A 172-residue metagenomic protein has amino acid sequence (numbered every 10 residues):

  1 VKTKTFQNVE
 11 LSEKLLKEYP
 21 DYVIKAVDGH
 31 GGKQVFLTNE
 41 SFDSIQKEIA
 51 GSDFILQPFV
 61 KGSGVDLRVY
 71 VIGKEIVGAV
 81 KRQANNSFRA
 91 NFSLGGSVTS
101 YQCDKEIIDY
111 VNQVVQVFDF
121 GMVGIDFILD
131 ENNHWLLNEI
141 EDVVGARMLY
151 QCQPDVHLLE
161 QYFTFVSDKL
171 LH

Functional and structural regions predicted by a protein language model:
V1-Q34: A conserved helix-loop-beta module that forms one wall/lid of the active-site cleft in ATP-utilizing catalytic domains
T5, V71-I72, L129: Generic beta-strand structural signal
V9-E10, V27, Q57-V60, D126-I128: Short, solvent-exposed loop/turn elements at beta->coil junctions and helix N-caps that rim active or binding pockets
K14, F42-I45, H134: Short, conserved charged micro-motifs
P20, D28-F118: Phosphate-binding site of ATP-dependent enzymes
Y22, I55, V77-G78, V123 (+1 more regions): Protein kinase-like catalytic core scaffold
Q102, L129-H172: C-terminal active-site "lid" helix and adjoining low-complexity regulatory extension at the edge of ATP-using catalytic
F120-E131: A short glycine-rich, hydrophobically flanked beta-strand micro-motif that places a catalytic Asp/Glu for divalent metal
